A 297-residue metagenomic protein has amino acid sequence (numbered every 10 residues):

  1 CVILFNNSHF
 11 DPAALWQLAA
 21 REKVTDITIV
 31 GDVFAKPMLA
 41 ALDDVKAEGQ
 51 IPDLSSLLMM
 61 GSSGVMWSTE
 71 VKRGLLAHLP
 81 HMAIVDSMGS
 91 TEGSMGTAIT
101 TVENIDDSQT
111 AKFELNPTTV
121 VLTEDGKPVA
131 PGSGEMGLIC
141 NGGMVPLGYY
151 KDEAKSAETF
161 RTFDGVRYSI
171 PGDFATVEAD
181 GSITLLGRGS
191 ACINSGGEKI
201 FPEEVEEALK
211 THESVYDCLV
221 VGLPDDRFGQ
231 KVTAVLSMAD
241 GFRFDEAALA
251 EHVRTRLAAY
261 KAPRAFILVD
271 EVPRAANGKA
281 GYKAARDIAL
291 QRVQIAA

Functional and structural regions predicted by a protein language model:
V2-E22, V33-F34, I200-V205: ATP-dependent adenylate-forming carboxylate-activation enzymes
Q17, I27, G142-G143, L147-G148 (+6 more regions): AMP-binding/adenylate-forming catalytic core of the ANL superfamily
Q17, V24-I29, L39-D107, E114 (+1 more regions): Gly/Ser/Thr-rich phosphate-binding loop
A47-P52, T118-V120, E158, E271: Generic short beta-strand
D107-E114, T159, G165-V166: Short Gly/Pro-enriched turn/cap motifs at secondary-structure boundaries
E114, K127-F160, E198-I200: Conserved ATP/PPi-binding loop(s) of AMP-dependent carboxylate-activating enzymes
V120-N141, V177-D180, F242-E246, A280-G281: Conserved beta-loop-beta connector loops within the AMP-binding
D287-A297: Acidic/polar alpha-helix N-cap and adjacent early helical turns within long charge-rich amphipathic helices/linkers
